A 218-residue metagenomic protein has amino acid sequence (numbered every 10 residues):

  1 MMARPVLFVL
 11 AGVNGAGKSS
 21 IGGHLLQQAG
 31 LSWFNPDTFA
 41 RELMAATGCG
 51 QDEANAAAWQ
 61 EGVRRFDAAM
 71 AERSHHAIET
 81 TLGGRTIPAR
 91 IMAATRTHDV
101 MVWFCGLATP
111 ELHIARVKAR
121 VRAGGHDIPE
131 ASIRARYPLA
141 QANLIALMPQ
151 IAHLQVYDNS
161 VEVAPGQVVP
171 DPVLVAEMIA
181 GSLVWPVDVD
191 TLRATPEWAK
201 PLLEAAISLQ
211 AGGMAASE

Functional and structural regions predicted by a protein language model:
M1-R4, A69-M70: Phosphate-binding P-loop
L7-V9: Short hydrophobic/aromatic beta-strand immediately N-terminal to the Walker A/P-loop
V13: P-loop (Walker A) phosphate-binding loop of NTP-binding proteins
G17: Conserved glycine(s) of the Walker
S20-S74: Conserved substrate/cofactor phosphate-moiety recognition/catalytic segment in nucleotide-dependent phosphotransferases
A57-C105, A140, Q155: Glycine-rich phosphate-binding loop used to anchor ATP phosphates in small-molecule kinases, encompassing both
H98-L144: A glycine- and Lys/Arg-enriched "phosphate-lid" helix/loop adjacent to the NTP-binding pocket of small-molecule kinases
L147-E218: NTP-dependent small-molecule kinase module
